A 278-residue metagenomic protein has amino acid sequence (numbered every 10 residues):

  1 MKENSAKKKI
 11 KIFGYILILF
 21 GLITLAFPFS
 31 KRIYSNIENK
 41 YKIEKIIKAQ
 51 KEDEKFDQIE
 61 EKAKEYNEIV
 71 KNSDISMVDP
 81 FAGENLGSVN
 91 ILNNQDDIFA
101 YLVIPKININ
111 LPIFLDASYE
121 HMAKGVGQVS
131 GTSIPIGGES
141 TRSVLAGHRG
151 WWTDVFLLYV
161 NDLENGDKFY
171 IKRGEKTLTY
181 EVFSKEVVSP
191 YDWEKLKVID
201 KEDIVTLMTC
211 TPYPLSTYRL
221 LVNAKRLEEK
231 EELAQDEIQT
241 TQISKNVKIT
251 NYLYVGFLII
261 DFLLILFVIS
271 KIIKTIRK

Functional and structural regions predicted by a protein language model:
M1-K8, I276-K278: N-terminal Lys/Arg-rich, disordered targeting/topogenic segments
A6-I249: Solvent-exposed, non-transmembrane regions of membrane-associated and secreted proteins
Q239-K278: C-terminal single-pass membrane-anchor helix
